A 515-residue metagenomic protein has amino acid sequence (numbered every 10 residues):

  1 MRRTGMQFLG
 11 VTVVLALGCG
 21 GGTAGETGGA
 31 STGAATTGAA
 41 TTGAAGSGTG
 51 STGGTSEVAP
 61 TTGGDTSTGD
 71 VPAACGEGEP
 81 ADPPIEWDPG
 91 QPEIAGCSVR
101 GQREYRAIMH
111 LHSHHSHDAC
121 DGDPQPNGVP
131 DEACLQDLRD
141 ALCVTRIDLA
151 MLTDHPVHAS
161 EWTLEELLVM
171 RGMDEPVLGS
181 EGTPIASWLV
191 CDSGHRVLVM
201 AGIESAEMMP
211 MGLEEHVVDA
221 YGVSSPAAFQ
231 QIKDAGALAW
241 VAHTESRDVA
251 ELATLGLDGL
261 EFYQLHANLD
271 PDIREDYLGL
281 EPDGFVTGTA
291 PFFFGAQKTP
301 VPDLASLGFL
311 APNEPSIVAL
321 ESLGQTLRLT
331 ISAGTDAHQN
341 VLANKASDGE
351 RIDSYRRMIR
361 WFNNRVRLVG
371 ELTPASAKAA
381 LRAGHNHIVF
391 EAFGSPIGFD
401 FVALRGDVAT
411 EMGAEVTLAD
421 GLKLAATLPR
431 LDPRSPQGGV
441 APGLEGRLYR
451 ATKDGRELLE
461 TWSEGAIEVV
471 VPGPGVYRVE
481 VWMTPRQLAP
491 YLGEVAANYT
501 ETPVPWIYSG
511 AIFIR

Functional and structural regions predicted by a protein language model:
M1-G10: Bacterial N-terminal signal peptides that target proteins for export
T4, G54, A107-M109: Intrinsic low-complexity/disordered segments
L9-V11, P60, L149, K453: Residue-level detection of beta-strand scaffold positions
T12-E77: Ser/Thr-rich, Pro/Gly/Ala-heavy low-complexity intrinsically disordered linkers and tails of secreted extracellular
P72-R103, I108, H112, S116 (+2 more regions): C-terminal functional module detector
C75-V301, L310-P315, T326, G334-A337 (+1 more regions): A metal-dependent hydrolase metal-coordination microenvironment
S306: Glycine-rich tight-turn/loop motif centered on a GG-T
